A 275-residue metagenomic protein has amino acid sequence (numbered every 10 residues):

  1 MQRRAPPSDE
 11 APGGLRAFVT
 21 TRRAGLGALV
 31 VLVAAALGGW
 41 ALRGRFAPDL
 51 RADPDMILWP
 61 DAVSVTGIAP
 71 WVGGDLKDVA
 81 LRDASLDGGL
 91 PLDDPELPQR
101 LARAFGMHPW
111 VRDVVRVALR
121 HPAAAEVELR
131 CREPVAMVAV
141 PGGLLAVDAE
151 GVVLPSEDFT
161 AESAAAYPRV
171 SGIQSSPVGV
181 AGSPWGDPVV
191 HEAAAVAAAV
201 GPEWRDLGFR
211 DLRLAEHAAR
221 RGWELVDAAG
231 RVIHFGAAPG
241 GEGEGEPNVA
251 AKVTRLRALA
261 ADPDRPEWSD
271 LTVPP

Functional and structural regions predicted by a protein language model:
M1-S64, R82-P275: Charged, solvent-exposed interaction patches on well-folded alpha/beta domains that mediate macromolecular contacts
P70-A80: Membrane-proximal extracytoplasmic alpha-helices
